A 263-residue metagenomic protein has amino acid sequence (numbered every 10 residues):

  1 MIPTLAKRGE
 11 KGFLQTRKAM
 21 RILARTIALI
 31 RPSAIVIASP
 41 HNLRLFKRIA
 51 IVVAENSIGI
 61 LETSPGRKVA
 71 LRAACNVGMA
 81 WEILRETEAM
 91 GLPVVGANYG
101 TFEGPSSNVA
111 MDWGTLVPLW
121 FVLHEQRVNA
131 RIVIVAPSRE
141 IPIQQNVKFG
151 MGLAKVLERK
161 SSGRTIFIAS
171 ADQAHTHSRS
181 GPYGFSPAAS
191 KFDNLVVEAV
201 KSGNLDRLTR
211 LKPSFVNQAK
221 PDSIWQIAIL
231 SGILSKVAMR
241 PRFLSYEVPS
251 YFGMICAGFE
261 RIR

Functional and structural regions predicted by a protein language model:
M1-S33, L45-M151, R159, G181-R263: Flexible, D/E/H-enriched segments
S33-S39, V135, G163-A171: Beta-strand elements within well-structured catalytic alpha/beta cores of enzymes that handle phosphate/sulfate esters
P40, R179: Glycine-rich N-terminal segment of FAD-binding domains in flavoprotein oxidoreductases, spanning the beta-loop-helix
H41-L43, Q173-A174: Catalytic metal-binding/acid-base residues of hydrolase active sites
E140-P142, Q173-T176: Short, catalytically relevant binding-site loops at active-site mouths
V156: Short alpha-helical functional segments enriched in proximate histidine and acidic residues
S170, T176, G203: Charged catalytic cores and adjacent phosphate/nucleic-acid-binding surfaces used for phosphate/nucleic-acid chemistry
